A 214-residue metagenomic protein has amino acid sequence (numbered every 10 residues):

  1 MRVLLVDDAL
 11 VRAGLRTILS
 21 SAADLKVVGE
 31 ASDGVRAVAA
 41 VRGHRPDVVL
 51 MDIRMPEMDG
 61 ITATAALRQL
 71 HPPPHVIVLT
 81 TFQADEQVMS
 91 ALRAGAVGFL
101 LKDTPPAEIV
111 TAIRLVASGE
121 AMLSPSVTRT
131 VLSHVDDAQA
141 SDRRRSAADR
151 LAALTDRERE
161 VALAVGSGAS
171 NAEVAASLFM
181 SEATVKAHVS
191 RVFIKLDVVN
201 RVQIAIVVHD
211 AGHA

Functional and structural regions predicted by a protein language model:
M1-L19, L154: Conserved acidic segment of CheY-like receiver
D7, D52, T80: Active-site residues of response regulator receiver
D33-R36, M58-T62: Acidic catalytic/metal-coordinating carboxylates
A39, I61-P73: Short amphipathic alpha-helix used as the core "switch/output" element in two-component signaling
H44-L50: Active-site beta3 strand of CheY-like receiver
M55: Receiver (REC) domain active-site loop signature in two-component systems and cognate sites in sensor histidine kinases
V88-R93, G98, D103-A152, D156 (+2 more regions): Short, flexible helix-to-coil linker/hinge segments that flank and couple to helix-turn-helix
S167-Q203: Recognition helix of helix-turn-helix DNA-binding domains
